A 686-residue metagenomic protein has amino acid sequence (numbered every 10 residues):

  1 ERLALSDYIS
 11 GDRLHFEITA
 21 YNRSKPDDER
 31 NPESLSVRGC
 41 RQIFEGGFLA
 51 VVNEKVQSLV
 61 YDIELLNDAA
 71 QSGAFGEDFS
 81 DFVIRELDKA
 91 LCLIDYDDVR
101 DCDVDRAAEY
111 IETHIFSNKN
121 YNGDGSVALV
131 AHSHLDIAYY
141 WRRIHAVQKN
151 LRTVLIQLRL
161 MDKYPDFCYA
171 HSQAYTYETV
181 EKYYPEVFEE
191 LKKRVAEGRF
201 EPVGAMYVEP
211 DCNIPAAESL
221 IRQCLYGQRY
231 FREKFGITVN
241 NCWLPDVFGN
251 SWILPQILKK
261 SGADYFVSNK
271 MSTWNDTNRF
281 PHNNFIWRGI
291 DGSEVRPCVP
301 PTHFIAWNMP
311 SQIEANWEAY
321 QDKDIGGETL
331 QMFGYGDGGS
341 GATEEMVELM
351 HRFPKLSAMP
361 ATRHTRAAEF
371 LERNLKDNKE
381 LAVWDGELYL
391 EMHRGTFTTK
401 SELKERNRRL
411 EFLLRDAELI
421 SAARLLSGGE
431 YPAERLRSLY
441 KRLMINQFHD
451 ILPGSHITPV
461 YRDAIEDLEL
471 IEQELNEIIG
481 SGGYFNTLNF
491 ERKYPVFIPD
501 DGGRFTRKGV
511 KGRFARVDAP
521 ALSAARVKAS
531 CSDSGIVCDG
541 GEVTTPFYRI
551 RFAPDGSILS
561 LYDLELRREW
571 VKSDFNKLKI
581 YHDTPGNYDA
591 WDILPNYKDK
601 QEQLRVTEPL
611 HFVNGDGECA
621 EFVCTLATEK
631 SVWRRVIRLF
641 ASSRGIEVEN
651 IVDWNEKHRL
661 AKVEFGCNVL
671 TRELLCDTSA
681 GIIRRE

Functional and structural regions predicted by a protein language model:
E1-G483, A519, Y562, L566 (+2 more regions): Catalytic-domain carbohydrate-binding cleft regions of carbohydrate-active enzymes
G11, R513, P520-A525, G540: Solvent-exposed, conformationally flexible loop/turn segments
I111-D124, A358, G509-A515, A529-P546: Short acidic, Pro/Gly- and aromatic-enriched capping/linker segments at domain boundaries
I290, G480, T506-G512, G535-T544 (+3 more regions): Short, ordered beta-strand-loop transition motifs
Y484-D501, L660-N668: Surface-exposed beta-strand/loop patches in extracellular or lumenal glycoproteins
T487-F490, A553-D555, D653-K657: Short solvent-exposed strand-capping/beta-turn motif centered on an Asx-Ser/Thr pair
E491-R516, A524-K528, S560-Y562: Beta-strand-rich binding/interaction modules
L522, K528-L578: Beta-strand-rich N-terminal accessory domains
